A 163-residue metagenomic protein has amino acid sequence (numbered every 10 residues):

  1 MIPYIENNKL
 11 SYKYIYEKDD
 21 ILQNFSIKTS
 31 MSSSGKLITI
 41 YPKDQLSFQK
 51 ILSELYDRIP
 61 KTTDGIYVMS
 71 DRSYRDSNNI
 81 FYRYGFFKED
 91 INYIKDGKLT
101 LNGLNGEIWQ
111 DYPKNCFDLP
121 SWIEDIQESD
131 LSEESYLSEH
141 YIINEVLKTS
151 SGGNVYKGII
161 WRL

Functional and structural regions predicted by a protein language model:
M1, N144-L163: ATP-binding glycine-rich loop module of kinase domains
M1-Q23, I27, G103-Q127: Surface-exposed, low-hydrophobicity interaction/linker segments
I2, K50-P60: Short amphipathic alpha-helices in soluble, non-transmembrane regions that often serve as interface/regulatory elements
S26-M31, I38: Extended charged low-complexity segments that act as oligomerization/scaffolding linkers
G35-L37, G152-G153: Extracellular structured ligand-interaction cores
P42-F48: Helix N-cap motif at beta-to-alpha junctions
P60-Y82: Conserved short beta-strand edge segments in small beta-sheet-based binding/regulatory domains
K88-V146: Juxta-kinase regulatory segment immediately upstream of eukaryotic protein kinase catalytic domains
